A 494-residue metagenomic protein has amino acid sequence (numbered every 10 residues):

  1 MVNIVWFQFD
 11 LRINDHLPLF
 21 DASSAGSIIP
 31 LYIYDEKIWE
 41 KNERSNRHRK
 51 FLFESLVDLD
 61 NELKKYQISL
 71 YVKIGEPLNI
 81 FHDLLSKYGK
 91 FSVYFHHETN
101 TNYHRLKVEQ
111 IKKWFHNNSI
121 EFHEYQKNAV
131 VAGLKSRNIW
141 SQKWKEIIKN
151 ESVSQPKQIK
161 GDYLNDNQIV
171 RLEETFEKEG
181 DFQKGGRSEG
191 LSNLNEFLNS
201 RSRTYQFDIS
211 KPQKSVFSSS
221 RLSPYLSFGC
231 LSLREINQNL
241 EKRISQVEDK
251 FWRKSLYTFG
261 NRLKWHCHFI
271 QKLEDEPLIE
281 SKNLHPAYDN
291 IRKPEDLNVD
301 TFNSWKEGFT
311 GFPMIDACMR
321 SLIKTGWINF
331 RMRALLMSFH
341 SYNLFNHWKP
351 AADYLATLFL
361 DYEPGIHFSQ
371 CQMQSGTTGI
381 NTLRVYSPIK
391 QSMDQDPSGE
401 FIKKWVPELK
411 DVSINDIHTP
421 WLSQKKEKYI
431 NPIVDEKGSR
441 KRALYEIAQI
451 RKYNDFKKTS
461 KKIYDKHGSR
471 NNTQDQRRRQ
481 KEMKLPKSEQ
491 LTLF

Functional and structural regions predicted by a protein language model:
M1-Q67, A448, K457-K458, D465-R470 (+1 more regions): N-terminal beta-strand-loop-alpha-helix module at the start of alpha/beta ligand-binding or catalytic domains
R12-L19, I80, K107-Q110, R243 (+1 more regions): Short alpha-helical segments and helix-capping/turn motifs at coil-helix boundaries
I13, I38-W39, T101-H104, V130-L134 (+2 more regions): Short catalytic/ligand-binding loop motif for oxyanion handling, primarily in non-cytosolic enzymes, centered on
S24-T99, E109-H123: Non-cofactor substrate-recognition interfaces
E76-N195, S369-Q374, T378: Beta-rich, aromatic/charged-enriched effector core domains that present basic-aromatic interfaces for binding
R105, R221-I414: Active-site-proximal binding-pocket segments
I120, N138-A287, D396, E400-F494: Glycine/tryptophan-enriched, flexible segments
